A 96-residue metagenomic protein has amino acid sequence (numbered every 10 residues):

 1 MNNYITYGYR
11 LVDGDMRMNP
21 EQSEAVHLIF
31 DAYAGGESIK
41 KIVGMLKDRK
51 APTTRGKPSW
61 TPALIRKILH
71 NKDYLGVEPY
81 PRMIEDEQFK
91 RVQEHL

Functional and structural regions predicted by a protein language model:
M1-L96: Conserved catalytic breakage-reunion loop centered on the nucleophilic residue
